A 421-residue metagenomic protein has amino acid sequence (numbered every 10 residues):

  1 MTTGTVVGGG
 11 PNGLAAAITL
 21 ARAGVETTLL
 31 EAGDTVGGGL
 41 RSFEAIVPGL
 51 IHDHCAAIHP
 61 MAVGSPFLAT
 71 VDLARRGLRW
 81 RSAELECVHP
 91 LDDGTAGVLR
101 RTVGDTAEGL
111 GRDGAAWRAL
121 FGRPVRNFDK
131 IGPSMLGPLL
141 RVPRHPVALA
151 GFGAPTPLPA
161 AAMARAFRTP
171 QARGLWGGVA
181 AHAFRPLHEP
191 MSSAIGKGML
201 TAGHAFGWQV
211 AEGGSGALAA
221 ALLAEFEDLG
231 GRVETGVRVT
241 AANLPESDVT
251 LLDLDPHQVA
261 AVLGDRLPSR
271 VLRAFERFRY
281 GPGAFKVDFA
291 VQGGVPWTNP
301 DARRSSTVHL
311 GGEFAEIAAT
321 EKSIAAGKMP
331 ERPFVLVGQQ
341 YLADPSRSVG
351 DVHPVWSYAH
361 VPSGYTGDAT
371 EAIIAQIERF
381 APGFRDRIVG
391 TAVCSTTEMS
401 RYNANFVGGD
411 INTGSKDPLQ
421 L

Functional and structural regions predicted by a protein language model:
T2-K130: N-terminal glycine-rich phosphate/pyrophosphate-binding loop and immediately adjacent elements
V25-T27, T250, D386, T391: Hydrophobic anchor at the start of a short beta-strand that flanks the dinucleotide cofactor-binding loop
R79-R81, R232-G236, V389: General small-molecule cofactor/ligand-binding pocket signal
D92-M191: Rossmann-like flavin
D105, H257-A261, A290, V349-Q376: Conserved FAD/dinucleotide-binding core of flavoprotein oxidoreductases
R173-P186, R332-L336, G383-L421: A glycine-rich dinucleotide-binding beta-alpha-beta segment and adjacent secondary-structure elements that constitute
G198-V239: Helical element adjacent to the flavin cofactor pocket in flavoenzyme catalytic cores
T235-S348: Mid-domain catalytic core of redox enzymes that form a hydrophobic substrate pocket/lid adjacent to a catalytic redox
